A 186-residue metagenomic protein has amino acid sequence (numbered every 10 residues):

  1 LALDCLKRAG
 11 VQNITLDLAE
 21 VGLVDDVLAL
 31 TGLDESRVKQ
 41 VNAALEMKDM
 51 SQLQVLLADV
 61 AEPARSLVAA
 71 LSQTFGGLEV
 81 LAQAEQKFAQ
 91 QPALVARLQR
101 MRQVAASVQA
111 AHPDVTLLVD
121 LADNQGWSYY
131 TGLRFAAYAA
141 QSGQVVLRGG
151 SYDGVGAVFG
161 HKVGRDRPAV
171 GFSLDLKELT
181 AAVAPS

Functional and structural regions predicted by a protein language model:
L1-Q12, Q54-S186: Positively charged, Gly/Ser-enriched RNA/tRNA-binding surfaces
L3-L6, D25, N42: Short, well-ordered alpha-helical packing segments
R8-A9, T31, E35: A contiguous, mid-domain pocket- or channel-lining segment that forms the substrate-recognition surface
L18, E35, M47, E62 (+1 more regions): Short, amphipathic alpha-helical segments
A19-D26: Short, conserved phosphate-binding/catalytic loop or strand-edge motifs used in phosphoryl-/nucleotidyl-transfer
V27-T31, Y130-T131: Short acidic, glycine/serine/threonine-rich loops at helix termini
L33-L56: Acidic, His- and aromatic-enriched active-site or binding-groove loops in soluble protein domains that engage sugars
